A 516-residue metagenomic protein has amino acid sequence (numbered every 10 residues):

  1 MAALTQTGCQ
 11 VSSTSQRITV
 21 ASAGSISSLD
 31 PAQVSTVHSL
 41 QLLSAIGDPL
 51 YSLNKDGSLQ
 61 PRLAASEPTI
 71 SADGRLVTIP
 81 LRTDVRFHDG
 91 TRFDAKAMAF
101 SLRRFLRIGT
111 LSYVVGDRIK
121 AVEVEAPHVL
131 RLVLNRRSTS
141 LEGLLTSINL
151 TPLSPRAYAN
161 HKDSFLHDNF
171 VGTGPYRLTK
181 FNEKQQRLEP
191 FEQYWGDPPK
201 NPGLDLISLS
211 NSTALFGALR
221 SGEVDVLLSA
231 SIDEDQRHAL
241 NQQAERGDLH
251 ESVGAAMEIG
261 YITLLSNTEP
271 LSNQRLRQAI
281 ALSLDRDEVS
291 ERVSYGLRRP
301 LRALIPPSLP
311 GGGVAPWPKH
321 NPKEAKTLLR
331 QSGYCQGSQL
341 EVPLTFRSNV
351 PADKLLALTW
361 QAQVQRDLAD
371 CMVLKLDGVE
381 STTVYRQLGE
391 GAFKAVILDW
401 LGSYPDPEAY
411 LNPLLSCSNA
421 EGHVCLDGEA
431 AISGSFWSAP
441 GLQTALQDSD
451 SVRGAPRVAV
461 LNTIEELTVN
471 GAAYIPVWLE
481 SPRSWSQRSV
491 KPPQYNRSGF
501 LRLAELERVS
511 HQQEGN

Functional and structural regions predicted by a protein language model:
Q10, P68, C371-G389, N412-R488 (+1 more regions): Extracytoplasmic/peripheral linker and loop segments enriched in polar/acidic and small residues with frequent Thr/Pro
A21-A72, R103, V171-G172: N-terminal lobe/hinge region of extracytoplasmic solute-binding protein
S66-T110, E125, R131, A218 (+1 more regions): Aromatic- and charge-enriched surface segment that lines or borders ligand/interaction sites
P80, V114-Y158: Surface-exposed binding/hinge segments that line and control ligand-binding clefts or catalytic entry sites
V122-E123, T179-R187, D205-T268, E291: Extracellular/periplasmic solute-recognition and catalytic clefts
T146-P199, G203, T213, K323 (+1 more regions): Gly/Pro-rich hinge or "lid" segments in bacterial periplasmic/extracellular proteins
R299-S332, S348-L355: Structural transition elements
S332-G402, P482: Ligand/substrate-recognition segments at binding pockets and active sites
